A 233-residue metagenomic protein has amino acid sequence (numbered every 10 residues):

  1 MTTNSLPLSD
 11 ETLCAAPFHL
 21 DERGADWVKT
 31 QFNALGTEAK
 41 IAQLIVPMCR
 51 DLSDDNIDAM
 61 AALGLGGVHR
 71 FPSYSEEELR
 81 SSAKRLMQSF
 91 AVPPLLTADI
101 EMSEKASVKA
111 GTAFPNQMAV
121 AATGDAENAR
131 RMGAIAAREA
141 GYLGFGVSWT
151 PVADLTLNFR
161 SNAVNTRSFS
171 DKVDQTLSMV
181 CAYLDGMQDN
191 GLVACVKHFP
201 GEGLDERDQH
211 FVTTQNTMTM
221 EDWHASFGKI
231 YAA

Functional and structural regions predicted by a protein language model:
M1-G64: Preference for extracellular/luminal or secreted protein segments
I41-A42, A91-P93, D189-L192: Short coil/turn connectors at secondary-structure junctions
R50, N56-T176, H198, G203-T217: Enzymes and membrane/adaptor proteins characterized by extended Gly/Ser/Thr/Asp/Glu-rich, aromatic-dotted
M179, G186-P200, D222-A233: Phosphate/pyrophosphate-binding betaalpha-module
